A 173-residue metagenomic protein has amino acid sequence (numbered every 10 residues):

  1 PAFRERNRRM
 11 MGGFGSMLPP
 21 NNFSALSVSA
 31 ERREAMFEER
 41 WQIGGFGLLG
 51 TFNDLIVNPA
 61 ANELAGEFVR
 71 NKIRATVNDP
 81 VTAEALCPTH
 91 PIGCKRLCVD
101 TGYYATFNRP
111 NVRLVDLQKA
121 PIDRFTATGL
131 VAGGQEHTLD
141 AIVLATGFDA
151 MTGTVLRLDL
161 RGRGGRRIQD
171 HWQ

Functional and structural regions predicted by a protein language model:
P1-Q173: N-terminal FAD-binding dinucleotide-binding subdomain shared by FAD-dependent oxidases/monooxygenases
